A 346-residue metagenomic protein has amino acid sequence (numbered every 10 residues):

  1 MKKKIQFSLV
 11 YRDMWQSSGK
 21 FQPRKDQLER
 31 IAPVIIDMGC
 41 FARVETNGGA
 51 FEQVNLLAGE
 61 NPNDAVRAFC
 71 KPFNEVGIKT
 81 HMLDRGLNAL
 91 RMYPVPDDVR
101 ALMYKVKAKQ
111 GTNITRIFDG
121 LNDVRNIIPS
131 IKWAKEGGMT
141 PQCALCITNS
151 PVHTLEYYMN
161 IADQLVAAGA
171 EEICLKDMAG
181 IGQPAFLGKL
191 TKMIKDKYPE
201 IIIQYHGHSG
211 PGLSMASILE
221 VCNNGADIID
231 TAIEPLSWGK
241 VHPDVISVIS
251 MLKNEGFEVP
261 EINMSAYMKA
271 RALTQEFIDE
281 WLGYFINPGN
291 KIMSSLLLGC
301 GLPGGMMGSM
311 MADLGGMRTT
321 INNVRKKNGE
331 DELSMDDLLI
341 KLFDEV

Functional and structural regions predicted by a protein language model:
M1-R116, G120-V346: Catalytic cores and adjacent flexible loops of soluble metabolic enzymes that perform enolate/carbanion chemistry on
